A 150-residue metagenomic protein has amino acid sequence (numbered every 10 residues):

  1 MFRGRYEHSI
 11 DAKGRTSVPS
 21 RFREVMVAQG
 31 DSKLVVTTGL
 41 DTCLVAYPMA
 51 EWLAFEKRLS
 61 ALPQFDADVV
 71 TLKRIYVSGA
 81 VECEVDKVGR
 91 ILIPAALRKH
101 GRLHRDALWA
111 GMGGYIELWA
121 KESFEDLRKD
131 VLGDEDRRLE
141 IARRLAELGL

Functional and structural regions predicted by a protein language model:
F2-L44, M49-A50: A positional/architectural concept
G14-V18, Y47, G89-I93, L97 (+1 more regions): Short, structured motif recognition centered on aromatic/hydrophobic residues
A28-C43, R102-S123: A short beta-strand-loop micro-motif that forms or neighbors metal/cofactor- and ligand-binding patches at active-site
L44-A50, E117-D134: Positively charged
M49-C83: Helix-adjacent hinge/juxtasegments
V81-H104: Beta-rich strand-turn-strand
L132-L150: Acidic/histidine-enriched, glycine/proline-rich intrinsically disordered or flexible terminal extensions
